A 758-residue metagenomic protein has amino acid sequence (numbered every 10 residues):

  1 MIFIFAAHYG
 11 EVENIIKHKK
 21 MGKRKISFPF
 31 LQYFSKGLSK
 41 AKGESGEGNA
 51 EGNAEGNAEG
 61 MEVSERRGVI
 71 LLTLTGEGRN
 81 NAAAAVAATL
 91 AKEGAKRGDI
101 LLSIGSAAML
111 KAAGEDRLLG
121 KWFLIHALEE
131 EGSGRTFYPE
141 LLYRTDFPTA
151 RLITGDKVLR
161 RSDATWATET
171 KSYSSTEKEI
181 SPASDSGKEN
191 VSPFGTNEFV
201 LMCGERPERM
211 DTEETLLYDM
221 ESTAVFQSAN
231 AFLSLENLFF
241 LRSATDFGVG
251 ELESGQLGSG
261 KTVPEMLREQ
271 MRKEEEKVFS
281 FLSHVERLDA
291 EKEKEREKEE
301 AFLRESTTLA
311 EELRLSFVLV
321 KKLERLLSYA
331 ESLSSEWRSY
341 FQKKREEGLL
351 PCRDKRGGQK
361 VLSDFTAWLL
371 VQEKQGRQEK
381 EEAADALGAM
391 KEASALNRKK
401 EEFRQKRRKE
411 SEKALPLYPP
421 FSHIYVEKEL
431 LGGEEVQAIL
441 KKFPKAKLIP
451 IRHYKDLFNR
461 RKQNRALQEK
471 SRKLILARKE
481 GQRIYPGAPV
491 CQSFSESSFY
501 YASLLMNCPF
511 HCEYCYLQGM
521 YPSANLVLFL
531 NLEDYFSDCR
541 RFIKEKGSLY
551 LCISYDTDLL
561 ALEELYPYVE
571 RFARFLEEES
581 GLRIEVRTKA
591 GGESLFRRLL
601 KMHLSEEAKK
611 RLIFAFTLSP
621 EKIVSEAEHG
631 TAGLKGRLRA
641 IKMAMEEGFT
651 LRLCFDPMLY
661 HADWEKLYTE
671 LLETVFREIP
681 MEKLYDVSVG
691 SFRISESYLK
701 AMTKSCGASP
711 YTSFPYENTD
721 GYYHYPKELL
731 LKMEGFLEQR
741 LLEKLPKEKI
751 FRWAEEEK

Functional and structural regions predicted by a protein language model:
M1-F3, F421: Extreme N-terminal starter segment of soluble prokaryotic enzymes
P29-L38, G60-Y173, E177, P182 (+3 more regions): Glycine-rich phosphate- or other oxyanion-binding loops that anchor nucleotides, phosphorylated ligands
R404-E435, F676-K758: Auxiliary Fe-S-binding modules of radical SAM enzymes
Y454-L504, Q518-S523, V527-L528: N-terminal [4Fe-4S]-dependent radical SAM core
C508, C512-C515: Short cysteine clusters
G519-F596, H603-A640, T650-C654, D686-G690: Core AdoMet radical
Y566, R611-A615, W664-P680, G707-S713: Short, electropositive alpha-helical surface patch
R637-Y698, F751-R752: Conserved C-terminal portion of the radical SAM core fold that forms the substrate/S-adenosylmethionine-binding
